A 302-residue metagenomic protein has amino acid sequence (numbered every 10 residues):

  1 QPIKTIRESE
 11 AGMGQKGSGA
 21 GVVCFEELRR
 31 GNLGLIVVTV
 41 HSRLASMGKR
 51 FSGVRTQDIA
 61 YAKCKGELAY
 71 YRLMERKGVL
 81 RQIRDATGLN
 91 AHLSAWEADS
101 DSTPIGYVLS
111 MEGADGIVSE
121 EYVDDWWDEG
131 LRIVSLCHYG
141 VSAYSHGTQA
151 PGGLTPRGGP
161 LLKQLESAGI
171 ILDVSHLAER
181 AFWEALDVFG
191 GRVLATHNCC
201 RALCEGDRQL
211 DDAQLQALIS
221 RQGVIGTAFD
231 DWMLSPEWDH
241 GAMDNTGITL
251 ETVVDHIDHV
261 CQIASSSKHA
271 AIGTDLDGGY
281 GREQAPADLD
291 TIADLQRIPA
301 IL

Functional and structural regions predicted by a protein language model:
Q1-G152, P156, E205-L302: N-terminal hydrophobic targeting/anchoring segments and the immediately downstream early-domain regions of hydrolases
D115, H176-E179, C200, G278: Short, glycine/acidic-enriched loop or turn micro-motifs at the edges of active sites
P151-D187, R192-N198: Loop-centered beta-sheet repeat module
E179-R180, C200-A202, D231-L234: Short, catalytically relevant binding-site loops at active-site mouths
